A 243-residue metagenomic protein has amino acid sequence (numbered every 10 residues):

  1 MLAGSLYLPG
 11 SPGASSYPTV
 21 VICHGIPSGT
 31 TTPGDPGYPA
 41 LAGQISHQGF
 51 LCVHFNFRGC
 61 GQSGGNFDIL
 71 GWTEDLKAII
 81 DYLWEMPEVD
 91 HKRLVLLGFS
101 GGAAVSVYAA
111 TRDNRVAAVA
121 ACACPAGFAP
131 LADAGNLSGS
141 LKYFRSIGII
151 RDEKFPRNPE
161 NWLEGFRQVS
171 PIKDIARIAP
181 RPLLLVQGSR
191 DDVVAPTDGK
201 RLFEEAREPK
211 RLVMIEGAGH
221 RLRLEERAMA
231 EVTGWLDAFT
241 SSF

Functional and structural regions predicted by a protein language model:
P12-Q44: Short, surface-exposed "cap/lid" segments of acyl-processing enzymes
P33-G37, R58-H91: Catalytic nucleophile-loop/oxyanion-hole region of alpha/beta-hydrolase and closely related hydrolase-like folds
A42-Q62: Conserved alpha/beta-hydrolase
T111-W162, R181: Hydrolase active-site cap/lid region
I178-A179, L185-Q187, D191: Short beta-strand/loop motif that positions the catalytic acidic residue of the alpha/beta-hydrolase fold
R190-V194, R221-L222: Acidic catalytic loop of the alpha/beta-hydrolase fold
A195-F203: Short alpha-helix in the alpha/beta-hydrolase fold that links the catalytic acid
A218-M229: Catalytic histidine-centered segment of alpha/beta-hydrolase-like enzymes
